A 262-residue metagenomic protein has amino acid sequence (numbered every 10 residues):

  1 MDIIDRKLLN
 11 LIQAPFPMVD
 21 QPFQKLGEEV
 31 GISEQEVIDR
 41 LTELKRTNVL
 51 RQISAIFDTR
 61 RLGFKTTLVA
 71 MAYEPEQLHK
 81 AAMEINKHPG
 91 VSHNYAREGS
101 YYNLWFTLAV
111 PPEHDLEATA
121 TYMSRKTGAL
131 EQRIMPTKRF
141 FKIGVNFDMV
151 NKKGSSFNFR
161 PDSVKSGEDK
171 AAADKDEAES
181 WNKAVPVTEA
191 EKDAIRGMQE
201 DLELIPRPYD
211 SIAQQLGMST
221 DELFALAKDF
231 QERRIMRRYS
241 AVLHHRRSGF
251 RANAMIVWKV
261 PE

Functional and structural regions predicted by a protein language model:
M1-E262: A compositional/biophysical signature of low hydrophobicity enriched in polar/charged and small residues
